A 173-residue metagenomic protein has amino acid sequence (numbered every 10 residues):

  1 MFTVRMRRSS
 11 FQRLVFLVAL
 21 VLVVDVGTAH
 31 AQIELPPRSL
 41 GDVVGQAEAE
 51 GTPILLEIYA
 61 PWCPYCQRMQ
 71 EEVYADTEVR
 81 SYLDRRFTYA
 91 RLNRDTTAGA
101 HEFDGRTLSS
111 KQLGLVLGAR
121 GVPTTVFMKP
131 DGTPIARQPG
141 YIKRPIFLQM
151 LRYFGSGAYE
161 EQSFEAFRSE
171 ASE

Functional and structural regions predicted by a protein language model:
F2-F16: Bacterial N-terminal signal peptides that target proteins for export
L14-D25: Bacterial N-terminal signal peptides
V26-A31: Sec/Tat signal peptide C-region and signal peptidase I cleavage site
P36-P53, L83: A short beta-strand-turn-helix
E50-P64, Y89: Short active-site neighborhood of thiol/selenol oxidoreductases, capturing the structured segment around
Q67-D84: Typically the conserved alpha-helix immediately C-terminal to a functionally engaged Cys/Sec in thioredoxin-like
E72-Y74, L115-E160: Non-catalytic, surface beta->alpha helical segment in thiol-disulfide oxidoreductase systems
Y82, L92-R120: Structural alpha/beta surface segment adjacent to cysteine/selenocysteine redox centers across thiol/disulfide enzymes
